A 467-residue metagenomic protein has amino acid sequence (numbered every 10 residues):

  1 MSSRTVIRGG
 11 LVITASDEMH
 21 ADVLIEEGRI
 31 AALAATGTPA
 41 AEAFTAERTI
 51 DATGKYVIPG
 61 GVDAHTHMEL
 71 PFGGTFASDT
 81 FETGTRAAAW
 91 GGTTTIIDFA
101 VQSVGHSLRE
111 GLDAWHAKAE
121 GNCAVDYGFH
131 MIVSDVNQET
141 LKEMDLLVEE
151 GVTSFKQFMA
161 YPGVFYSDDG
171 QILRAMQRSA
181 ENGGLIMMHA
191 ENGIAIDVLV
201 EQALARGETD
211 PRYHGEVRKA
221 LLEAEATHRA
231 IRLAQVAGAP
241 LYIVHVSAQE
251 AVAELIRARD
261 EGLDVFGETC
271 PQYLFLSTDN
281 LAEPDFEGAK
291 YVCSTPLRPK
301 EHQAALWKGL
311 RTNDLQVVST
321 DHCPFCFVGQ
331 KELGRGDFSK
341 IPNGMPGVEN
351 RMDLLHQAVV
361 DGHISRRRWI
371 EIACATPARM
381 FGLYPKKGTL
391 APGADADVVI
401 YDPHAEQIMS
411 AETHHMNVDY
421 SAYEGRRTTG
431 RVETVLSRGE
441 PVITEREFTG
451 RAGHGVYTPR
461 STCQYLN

Functional and structural regions predicted by a protein language model:
M1-P59: Histidine-rich, glycine-flanked metal-binding segment
G10, E332-D337, P392-T458: C-terminal cap of metal-dependent C-N hydrolases
G10, V23, G28, G54 (+16 more regions): Divalent metal-coordination and catalytic microenvironments
A52-N122, E139: Metal-associated gating/positioning segment near the N- to mid-region
L70, H214-G215, A289-C293, G336-P342 (+1 more regions): Short beta-alpha connecting loops at secondary-structure transitions that line or flank enzyme active sites
R109-V125, L173-M188: Alpha-helix-loop-beta-strand connector modules within alpha/beta enzyme cores
E139-V318, G334: Histidine/acidic residue-rich metal-binding segments in metalloenzymes
T209-G238, T312, Q316-V318, P324-A405: His/Asp/Glu-enriched, well-ordered alpha-helical/loop segment that forms or immediately abuts the divalent-metal
